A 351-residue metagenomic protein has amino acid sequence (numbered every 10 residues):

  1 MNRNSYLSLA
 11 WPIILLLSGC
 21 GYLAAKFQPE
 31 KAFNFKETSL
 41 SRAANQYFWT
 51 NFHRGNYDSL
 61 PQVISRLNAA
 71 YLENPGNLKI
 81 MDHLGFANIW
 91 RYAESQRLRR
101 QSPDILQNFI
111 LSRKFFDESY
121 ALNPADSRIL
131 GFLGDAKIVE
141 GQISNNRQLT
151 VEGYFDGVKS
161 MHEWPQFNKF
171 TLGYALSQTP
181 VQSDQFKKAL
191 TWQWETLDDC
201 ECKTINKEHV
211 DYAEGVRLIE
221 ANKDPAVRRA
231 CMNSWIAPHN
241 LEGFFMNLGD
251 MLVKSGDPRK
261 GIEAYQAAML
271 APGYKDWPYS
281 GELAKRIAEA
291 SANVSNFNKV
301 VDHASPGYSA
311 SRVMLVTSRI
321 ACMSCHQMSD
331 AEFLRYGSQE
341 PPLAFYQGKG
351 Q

Functional and structural regions predicted by a protein language model:
N2-A10: Bacterial N-terminal signal peptides that target proteins for export
K26-E30, F35, R42-R66, F86-A125 (+3 more regions): Short coil/linker segments at helix-helix boundaries
I80, I129, N168-T171, F244 (+1 more regions): TPR alpha-solenoid repeat register
S234, L241-F244, L248-Y308: Post-cleavage N-terminal segment of exported redox proteins
S318-S329: The canonical Cys-X-X-Cys-His
Y336-G348: Short cysteine/histidine-rich metal-coordination sites, predominantly Zn2+-binding motifs
